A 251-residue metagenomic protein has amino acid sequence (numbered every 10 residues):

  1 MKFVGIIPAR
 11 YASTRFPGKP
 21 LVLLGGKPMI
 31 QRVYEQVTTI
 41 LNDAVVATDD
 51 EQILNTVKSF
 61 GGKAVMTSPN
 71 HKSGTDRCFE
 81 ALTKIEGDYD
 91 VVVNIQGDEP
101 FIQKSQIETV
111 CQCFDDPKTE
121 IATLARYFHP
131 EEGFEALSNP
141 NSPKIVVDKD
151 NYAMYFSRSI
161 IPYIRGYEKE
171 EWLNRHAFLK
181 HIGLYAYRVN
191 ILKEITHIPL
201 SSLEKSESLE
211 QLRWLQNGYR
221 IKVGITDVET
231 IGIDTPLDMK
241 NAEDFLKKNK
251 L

Functional and structural regions predicted by a protein language model:
K2-T48: N-terminal glycine-rich phosphate-binding loop and ensuing alpha1 helix
L41, G87-Y89, D116-E120, Y219: Short, high-confidence coil segments that cap the C-terminus of an alpha-helix and link into the following beta-strand
V45, E51-T109: Short phosphate-binding loop-to-helix
T48-D49, I102, Y187, D234: A conserved hydrophobic position in a structured secondary element of the catalytic/binding core that shapes
G87, W172-L251: Conserved alpha/beta core of the MobA/IspD/sugar-nucleotide pyrophosphorylase nucleotidyltransferase superfamily
K104-I198: Conserved core of the sugar-phosphate nucleotidyltransferase
